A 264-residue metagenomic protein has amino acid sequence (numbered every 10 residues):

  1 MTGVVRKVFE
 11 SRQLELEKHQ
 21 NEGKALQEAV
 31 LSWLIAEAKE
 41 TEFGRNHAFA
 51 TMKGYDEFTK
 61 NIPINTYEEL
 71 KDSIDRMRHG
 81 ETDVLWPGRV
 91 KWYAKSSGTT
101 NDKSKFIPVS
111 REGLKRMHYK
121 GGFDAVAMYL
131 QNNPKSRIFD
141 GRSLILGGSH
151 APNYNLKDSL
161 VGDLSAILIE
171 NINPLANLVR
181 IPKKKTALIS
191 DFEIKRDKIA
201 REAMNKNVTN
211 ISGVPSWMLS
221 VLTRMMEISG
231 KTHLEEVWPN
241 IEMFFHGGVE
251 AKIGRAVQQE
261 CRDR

Functional and structural regions predicted by a protein language model:
M1-K95, N101-F245, I253-G254: Nucleotide 5′-phosphate-binding alpha/beta core
G23, D263-R264: Terminal presequence/propeptide segments associated with secretion/organelle targeting and zymogen/polyprotein
S96, A256-D263: Conserved small/polar residues in nucleotide/adenosyl-binding loops
